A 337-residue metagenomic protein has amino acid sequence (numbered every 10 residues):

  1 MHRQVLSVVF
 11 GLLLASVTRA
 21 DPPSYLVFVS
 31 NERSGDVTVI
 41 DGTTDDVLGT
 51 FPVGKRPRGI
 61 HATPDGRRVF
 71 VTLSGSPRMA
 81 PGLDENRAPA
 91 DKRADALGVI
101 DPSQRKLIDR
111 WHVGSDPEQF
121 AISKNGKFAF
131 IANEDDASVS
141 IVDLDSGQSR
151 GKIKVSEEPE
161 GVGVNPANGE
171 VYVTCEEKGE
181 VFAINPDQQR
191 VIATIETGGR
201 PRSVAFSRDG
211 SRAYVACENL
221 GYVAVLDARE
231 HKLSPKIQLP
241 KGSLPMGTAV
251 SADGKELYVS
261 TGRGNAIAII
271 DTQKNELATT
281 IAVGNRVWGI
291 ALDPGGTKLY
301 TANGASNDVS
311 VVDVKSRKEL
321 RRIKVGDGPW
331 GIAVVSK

Functional and structural regions predicted by a protein language model:
M1-L6: Bacterial N-terminal signal peptides that target proteins for export
S7-S16: Bacterial N-terminal signal peptides
S16-K337: Predominantly soluble domains enriched in secretory-pathway, periplasmic, or organellar proteins
